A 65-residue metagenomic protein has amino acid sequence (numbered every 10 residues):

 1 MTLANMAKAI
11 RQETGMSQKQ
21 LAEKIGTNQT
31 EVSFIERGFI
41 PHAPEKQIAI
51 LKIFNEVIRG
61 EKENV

Functional and structural regions predicted by a protein language model:
M1, G60-V65: Short intrinsically disordered terminal tails
M1-E13: A short, Lys/Arg-rich alpha-helix, primarily the initiator
Q12, E23, K52: Short polybasic/polar patches that bind polyanions
G15-F34: Short alpha-helical DNA-recognition segment
R37: Short, conserved catalytic or interaction motifs in soluble domains
A43-K62: DNA major-groove recognition helix of helix-turn-helix/homeodomain DNA-binding modules
